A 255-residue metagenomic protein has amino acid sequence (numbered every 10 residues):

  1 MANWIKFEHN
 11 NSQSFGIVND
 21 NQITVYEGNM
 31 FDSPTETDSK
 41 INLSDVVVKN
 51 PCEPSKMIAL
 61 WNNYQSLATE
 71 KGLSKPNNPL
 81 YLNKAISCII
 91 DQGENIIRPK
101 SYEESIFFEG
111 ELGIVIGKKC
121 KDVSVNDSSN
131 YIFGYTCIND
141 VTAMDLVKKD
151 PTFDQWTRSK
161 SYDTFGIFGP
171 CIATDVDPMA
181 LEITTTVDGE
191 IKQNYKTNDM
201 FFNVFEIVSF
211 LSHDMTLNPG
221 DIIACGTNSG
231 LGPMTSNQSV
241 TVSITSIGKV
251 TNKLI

Functional and structural regions predicted by a protein language model:
M1-P79, V176-P178, E190-I191, T241-S243: N-terminal non-catalytic cap/leader segment that marks the start of a structured domain
V47, L67, K75, I97-K100 (+1 more regions): Catalytic-pocket segment enriched in acidic/His residues
A59, F107-E109, N218, T235-S236: Residue-level recognition of short, solvent-exposed, well-ordered loop/turn junctions that link secondary-structure
K75-Q92, F108, T241-S246: Structural signature of FAD isoalloxazine-binding scaffolds in flavoprotein oxidoreductases
Q92-V115: A structural-propensity feature for long, helix-poor, extended segments
E111-V115, T136, T184: Residues embedded in well-ordered beta-strands
K121-Y135: N-terminal accessory regions of nucleic-acid-interacting proteins
